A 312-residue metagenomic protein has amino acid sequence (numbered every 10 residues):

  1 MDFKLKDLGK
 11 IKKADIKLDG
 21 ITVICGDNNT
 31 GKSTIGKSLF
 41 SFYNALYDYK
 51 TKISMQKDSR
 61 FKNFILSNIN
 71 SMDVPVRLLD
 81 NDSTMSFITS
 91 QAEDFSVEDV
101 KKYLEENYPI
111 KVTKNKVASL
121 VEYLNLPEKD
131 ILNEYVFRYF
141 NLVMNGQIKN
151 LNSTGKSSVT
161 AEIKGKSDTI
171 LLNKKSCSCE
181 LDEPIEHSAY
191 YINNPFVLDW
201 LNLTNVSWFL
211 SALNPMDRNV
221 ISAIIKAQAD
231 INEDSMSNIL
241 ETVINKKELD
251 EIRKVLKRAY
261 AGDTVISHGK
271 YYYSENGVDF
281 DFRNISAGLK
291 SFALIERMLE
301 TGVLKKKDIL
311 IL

Functional and structural regions predicted by a protein language model:
M1-A45, Q56-K62: Pre-Walker A-like glycine/lysine-rich segment at the N-terminus of P-loop NTPase domains
F3, L310-L312: Hydrophobic positions in the central parallel beta-sheet of the AAA+
K12, C25, G31, D199 (+2 more regions): A broad, structure-centric signal for solvent-exposed, well-ordered loop/edge residues that line or flank functional
Y43-K307: Phosphate-coordinating catalytic segments in nucleotide- and nucleic-acid-processing enzymes
